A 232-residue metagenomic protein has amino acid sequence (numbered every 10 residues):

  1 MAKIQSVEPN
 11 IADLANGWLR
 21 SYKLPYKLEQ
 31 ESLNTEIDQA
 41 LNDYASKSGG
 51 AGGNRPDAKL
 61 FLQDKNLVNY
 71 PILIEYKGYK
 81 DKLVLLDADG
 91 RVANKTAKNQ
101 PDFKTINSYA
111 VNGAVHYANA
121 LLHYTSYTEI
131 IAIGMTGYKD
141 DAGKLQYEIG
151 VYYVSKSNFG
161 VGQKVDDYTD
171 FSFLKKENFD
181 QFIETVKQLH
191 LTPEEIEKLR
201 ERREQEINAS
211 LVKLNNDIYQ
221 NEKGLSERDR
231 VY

Functional and structural regions predicted by a protein language model:
M1-I131, T136-E148: A short, conserved, highly charged catalytic patch centered on acidic carboxylates
S6, Y219-V231: Structural motif
N16-W18, I207-S210, R230-V231: Charged, amphipathic alpha-helical stretches
A58-V68, I72, V186-V212: An acidic intrinsically disordered interaction segment
D140-D167: Short, low-complexity, polybasic intrinsically disordered segments
V165-K176: Class I S-adenosyl-L-methionine-dependent methyltransferase catalytic core
K175-F179, R228-Y232: Long recognition/docking surfaces used for binding and targeting
L214-N216: Acidic, glycine-rich, low-complexity linker/loop segments at the periphery of domains that act as short
